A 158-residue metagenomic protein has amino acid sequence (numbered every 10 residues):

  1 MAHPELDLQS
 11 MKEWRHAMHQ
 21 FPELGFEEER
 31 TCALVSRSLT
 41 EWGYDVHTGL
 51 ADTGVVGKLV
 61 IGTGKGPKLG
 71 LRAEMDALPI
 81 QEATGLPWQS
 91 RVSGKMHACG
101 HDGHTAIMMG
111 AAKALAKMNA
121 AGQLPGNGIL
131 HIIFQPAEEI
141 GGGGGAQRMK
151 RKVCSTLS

Functional and structural regions predicted by a protein language model:
M1-H97, A106-I129: Acidic/His- and Gly-rich active-site-bordering loop/insert found across diverse amide/peptide-bond hydrolases
C99-H101: Membrane-interface loop-to-helix entry segments
G103-S158: Acidic/histidine-rich catalytic neighborhood of metal-dependent amide-processing enzymes
